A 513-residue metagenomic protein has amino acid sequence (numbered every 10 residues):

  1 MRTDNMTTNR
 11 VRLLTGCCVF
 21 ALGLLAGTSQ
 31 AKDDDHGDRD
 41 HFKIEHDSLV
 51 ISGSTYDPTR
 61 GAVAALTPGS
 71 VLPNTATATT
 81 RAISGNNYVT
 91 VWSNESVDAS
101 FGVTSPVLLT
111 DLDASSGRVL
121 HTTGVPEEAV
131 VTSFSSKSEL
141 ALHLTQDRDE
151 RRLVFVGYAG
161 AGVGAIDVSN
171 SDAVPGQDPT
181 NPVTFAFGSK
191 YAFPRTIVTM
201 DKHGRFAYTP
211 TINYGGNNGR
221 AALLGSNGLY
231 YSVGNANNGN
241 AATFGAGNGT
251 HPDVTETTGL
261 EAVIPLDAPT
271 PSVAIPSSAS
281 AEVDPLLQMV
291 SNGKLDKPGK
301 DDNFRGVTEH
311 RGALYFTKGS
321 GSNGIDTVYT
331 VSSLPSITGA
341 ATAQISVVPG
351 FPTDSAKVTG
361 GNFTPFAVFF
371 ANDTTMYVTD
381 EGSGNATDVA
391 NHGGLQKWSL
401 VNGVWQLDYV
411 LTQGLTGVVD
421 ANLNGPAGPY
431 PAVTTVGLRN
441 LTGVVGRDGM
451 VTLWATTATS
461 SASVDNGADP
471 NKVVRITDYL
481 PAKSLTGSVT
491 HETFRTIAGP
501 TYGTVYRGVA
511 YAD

Functional and structural regions predicted by a protein language model:
R2-Q30: Gram-negative bacterial Sec-dependent N-terminal signal peptides
K32-D513: Beta-propeller fold recognition
